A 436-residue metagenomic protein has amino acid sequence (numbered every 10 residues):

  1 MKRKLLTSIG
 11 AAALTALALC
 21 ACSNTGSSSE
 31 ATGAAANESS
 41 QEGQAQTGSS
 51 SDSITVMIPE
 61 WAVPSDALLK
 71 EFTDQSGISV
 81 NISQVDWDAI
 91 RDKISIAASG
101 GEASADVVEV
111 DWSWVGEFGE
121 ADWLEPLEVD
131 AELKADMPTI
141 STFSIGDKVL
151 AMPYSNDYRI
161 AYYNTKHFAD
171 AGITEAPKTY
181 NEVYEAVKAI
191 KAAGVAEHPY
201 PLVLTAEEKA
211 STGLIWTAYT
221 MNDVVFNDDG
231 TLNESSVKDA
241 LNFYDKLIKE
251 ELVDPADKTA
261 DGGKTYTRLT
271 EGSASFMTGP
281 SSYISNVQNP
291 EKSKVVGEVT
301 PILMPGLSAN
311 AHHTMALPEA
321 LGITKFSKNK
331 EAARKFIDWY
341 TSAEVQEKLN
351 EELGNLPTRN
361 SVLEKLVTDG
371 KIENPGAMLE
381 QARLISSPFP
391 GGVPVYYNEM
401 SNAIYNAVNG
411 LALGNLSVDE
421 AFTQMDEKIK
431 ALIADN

Functional and structural regions predicted by a protein language model:
M1-I54, D74, A131-L133, E420-T423 (+1 more regions): Short, low-complexity disordered leader/linker segments with a strong preference for bacterial N-terminal type II
G43, G48, D111-R159, A169 (+7 more regions): Hinge/lid segment of periplasmic solute-binding proteins
K70-P138, K166-K178, R268, G272-F276 (+4 more regions): Extracytoplasmic "Venus flytrap"/periplasmic binding protein-like
Q75, D147, D170-A171, N242 (+3 more regions): Extracytoplasmic/periplasmic substrate-recognition and gating elements
E128-M137, G194, Y200-E207, M221-N242 (+4 more regions): Short, solvent-exposed loop/beta-turn-alpha elements that line the ligand-binding surface or hinge of extracytoplasmic
T142, V299-I302, E351-A403, G410 (+1 more regions): Long, aromatic- and glycine/proline-rich binding clefts that accommodate carbohydrate-like moieties
L150-Y154, R159, Y184-L232, A274: Extracytoplasmic/periplasmic solute-binding protein
V187-K188, D229-K258: Glycine-centered hinge/linker elements that transmit conformational signals in sensory and ligand-binding systems
